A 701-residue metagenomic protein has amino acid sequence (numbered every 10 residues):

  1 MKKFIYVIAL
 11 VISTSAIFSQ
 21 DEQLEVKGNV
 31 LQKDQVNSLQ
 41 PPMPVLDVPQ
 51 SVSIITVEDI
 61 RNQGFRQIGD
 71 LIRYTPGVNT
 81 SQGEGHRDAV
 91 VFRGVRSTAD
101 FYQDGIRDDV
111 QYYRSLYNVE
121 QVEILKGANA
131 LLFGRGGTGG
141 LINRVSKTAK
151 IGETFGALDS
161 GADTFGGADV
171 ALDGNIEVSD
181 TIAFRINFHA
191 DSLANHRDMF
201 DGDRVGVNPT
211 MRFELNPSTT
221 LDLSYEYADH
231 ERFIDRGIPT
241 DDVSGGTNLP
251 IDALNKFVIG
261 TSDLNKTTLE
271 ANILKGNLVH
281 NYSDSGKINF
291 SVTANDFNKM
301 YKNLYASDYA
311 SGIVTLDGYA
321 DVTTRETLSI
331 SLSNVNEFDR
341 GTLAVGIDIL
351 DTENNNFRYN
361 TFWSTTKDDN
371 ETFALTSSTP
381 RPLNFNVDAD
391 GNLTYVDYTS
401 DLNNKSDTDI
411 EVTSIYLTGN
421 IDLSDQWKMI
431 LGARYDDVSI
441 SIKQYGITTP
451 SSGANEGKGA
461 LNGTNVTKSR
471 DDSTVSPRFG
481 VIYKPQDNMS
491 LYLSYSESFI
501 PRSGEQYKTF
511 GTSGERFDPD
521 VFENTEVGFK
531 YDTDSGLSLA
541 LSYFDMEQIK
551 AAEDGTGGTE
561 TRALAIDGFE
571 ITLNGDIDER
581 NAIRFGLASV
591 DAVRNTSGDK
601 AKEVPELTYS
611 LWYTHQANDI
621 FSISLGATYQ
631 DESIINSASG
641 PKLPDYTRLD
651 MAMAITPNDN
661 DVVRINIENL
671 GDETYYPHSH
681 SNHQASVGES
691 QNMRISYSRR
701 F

Functional and structural regions predicted by a protein language model:
V7-I8, S19, T323, L343 (+2 more regions): Conserved C-terminal beta-signal and adjacent last beta-strands/turns of outer-membrane beta-barrel proteins
E22-E153, V527: Acidic, small-polar-rich N-terminal luminal/periplasmic segments of exported/outer-membrane proteins
Y117-E120, L131-P209, L215-L221, N272 (+2 more regions): Outer-membrane beta-barrel translocator/receptor signature
D191, N195, N208-N281, K287 (+4 more regions): Acidic/polar loop-and-plug regions of large Gram-negative outer-membrane beta-barrel proteins
E231-D242, E353-N355, S439, K458 (+6 more regions): Surface-exposed extracellular loop regions of Gram-negative outer-membrane beta-barrel proteins, predominantly
N277-N281, K287-T293, F297-N303, K484 (+3 more regions): Membrane-embedded beta-barrel scaffold of Gram-negative outer-membrane proteins
N334-E337, D425-M429, S538-Q548, T559-A638 (+3 more regions): Gram-negative outer-membrane beta-barrel transporters
A344-Q486, S597: Signature of Gram-negative outer-membrane beta-barrel scaffolds
